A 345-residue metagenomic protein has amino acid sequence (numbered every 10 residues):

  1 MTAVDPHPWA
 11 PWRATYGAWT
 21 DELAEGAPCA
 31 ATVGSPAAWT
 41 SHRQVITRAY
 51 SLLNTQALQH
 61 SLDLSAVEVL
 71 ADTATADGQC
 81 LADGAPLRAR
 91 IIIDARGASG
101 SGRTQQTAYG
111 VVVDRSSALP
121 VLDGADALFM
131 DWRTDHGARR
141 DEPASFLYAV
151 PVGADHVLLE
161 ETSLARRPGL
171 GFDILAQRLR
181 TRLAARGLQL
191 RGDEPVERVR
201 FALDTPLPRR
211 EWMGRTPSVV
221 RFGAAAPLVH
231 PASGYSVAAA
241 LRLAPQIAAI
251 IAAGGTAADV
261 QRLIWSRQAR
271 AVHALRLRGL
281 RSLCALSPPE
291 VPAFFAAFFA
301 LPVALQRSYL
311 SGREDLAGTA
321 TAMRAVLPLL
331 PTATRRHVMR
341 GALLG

Functional and structural regions predicted by a protein language model:
M1-R43, A57, Y109-D114: N-terminal FAD cofactor-binding segment of flavoenzymes
Q44-L58: An N-terminal, globular interaction/scaffold subdomain
S65-G192, A202-E211: Predominantly flavin-linked oxidoreductase catalytic cores and closely associated redox partners
D135-H136, D141-A144, V199-R221, A269-L275 (+1 more regions): FAD-binding beta-loop-beta segment adjacent to the flavin cofactor pocket
A149, D155, G214-A232: Short FAD-binding loop at a beta-strand-to-alpha-helix junction that anchors the flavin cofactor in diverse
P168-E197, V220, R242-R267: Flavin-binding catalytic cores
A225-P245: A conserved FAD-binding loop/helix module that cradles the flavin
L241, P245-G345: Long, low-complexity C-terminal extensions of enzymes
